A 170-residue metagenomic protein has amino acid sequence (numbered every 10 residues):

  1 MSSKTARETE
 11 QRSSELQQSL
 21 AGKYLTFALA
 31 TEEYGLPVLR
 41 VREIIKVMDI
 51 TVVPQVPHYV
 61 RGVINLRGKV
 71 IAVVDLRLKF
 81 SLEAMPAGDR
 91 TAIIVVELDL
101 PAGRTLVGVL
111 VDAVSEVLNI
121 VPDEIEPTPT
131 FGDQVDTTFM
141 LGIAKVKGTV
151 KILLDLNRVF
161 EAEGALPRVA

Functional and structural regions predicted by a protein language model:
M1-A170: An acidic, low-aromatic, low-complexity terminal/linker signal
